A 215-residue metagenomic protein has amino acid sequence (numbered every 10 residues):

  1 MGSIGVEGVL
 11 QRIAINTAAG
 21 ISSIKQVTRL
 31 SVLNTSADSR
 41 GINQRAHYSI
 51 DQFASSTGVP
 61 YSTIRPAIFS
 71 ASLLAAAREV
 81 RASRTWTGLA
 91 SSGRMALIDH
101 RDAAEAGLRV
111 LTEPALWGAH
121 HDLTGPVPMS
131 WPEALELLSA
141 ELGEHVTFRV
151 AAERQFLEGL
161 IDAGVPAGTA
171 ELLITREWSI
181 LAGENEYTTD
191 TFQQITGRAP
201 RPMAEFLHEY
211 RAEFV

Functional and structural regions predicted by a protein language model:
M1, L30, G197: Residues lining the SAM
S3-G8, G20-Q26, L33-T147, A151 (+4 more regions): Oxidoreductase cofactor-interface core, primarily capturing Rossmann-like NAD(P)-dependent enzymes
E7-I15: Glycine-rich, highly charged phosphate/nucleotide-binding loops
I15, H100-L108, T189, M203-H208: Short, amphipathic alpha-helical "lid/cap" segments that border enzyme active or binding sites
L30-V32, Y210: Short, conserved active-site loops that position catalytic residues or coordinate cofactors/metal ions across diverse
R154-V215: A hydrophobic C-terminal alpha-helical subdomain
